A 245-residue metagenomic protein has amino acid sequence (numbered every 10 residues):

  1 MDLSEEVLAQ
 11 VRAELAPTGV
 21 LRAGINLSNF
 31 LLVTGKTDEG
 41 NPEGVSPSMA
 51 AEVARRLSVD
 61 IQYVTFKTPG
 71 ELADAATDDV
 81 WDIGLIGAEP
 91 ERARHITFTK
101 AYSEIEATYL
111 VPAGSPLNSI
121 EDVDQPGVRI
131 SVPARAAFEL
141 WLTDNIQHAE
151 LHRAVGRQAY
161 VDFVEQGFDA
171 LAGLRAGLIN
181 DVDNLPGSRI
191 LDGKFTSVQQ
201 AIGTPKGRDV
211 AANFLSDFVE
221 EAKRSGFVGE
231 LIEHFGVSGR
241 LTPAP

Functional and structural regions predicted by a protein language model:
M1-A13, A137-A154, E220-P245: Ligand-binding clefts/hinges and TM-proximal coupling segments of bilobed small-molecule sensing domains
D2-G87, R92-R94, S225, H234: Extracytoplasmic small-molecule ligand-binding "clamshell" domains of the periplasmic binding protein/Venus flytrap
V20-N26, E43, E121-F138, E150-L151: Short loop->beta-strand "edge-of-pocket" segments that line small-molecule binding or catalytic clefts across diverse
L27, S103-G114, R175-E220, S238-P245: Periplasmic-binding protein-like
V33-E39, A50-D60, T99, R135-G156 (+3 more regions): Ligand-binding cleft/hinge of the Venus flytrap
Q62-D74, L117-N118, H152-F163, V198: Short helix-initiation/N-cap motifs at beta->coil->alpha
G70, D74, G87-H95, W141-D144 (+2 more regions): A ligand-binding cleft/hinge motif common to bilobed small-molecule-binding domains
K100-Y102, V111-R129: Flexible hinge/capping segments at coil-to-helix
